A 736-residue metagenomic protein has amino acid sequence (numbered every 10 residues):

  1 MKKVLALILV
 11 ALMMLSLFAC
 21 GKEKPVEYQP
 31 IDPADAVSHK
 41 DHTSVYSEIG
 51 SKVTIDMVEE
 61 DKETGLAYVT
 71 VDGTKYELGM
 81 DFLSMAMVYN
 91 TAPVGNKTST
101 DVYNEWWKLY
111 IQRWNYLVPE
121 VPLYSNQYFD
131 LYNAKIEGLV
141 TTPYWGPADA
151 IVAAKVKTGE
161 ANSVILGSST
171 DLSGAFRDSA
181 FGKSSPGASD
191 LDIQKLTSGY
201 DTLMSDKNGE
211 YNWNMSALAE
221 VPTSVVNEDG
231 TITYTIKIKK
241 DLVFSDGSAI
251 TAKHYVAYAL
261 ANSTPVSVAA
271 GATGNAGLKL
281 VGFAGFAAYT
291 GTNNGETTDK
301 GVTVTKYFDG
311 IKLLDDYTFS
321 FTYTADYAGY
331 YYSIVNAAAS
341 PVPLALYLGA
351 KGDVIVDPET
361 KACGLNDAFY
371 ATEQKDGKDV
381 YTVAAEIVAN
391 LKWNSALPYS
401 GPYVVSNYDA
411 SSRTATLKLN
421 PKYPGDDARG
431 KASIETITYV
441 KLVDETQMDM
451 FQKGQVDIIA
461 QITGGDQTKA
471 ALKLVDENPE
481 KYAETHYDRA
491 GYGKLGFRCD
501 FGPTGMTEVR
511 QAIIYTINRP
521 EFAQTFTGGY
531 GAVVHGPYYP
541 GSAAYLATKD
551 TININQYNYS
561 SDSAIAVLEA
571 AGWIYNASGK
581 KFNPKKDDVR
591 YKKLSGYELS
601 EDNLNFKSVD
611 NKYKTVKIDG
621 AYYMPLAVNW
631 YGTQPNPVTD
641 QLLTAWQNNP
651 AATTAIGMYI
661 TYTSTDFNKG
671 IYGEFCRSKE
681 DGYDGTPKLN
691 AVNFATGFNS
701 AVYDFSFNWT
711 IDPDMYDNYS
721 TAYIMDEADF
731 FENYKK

Functional and structural regions predicted by a protein language model:
S16-A19: C-terminal motif of bacterial Sec signal peptides marking the signal peptidase cleavage site
E23-A175, S184, A188, T516-T551 (+4 more regions): Detector for C-terminal structural segments
T100-D101, E220-G285, L314, S320 (+3 more regions): Aromatic- and charge-enriched surface segment that lines or borders ligand/interaction sites
Y144, I165-D229, P398: N-terminal lobe/hinge region of extracytoplasmic solute-binding protein
A161-D171, T233-K237, Y255, F319-S320 (+5 more regions): Short, well-ordered beta-strand elements
F181-S198, M204-N208, K306, Y327 (+5 more regions): Gly/Pro-rich hinge or "lid" segments in bacterial periplasmic/extracellular proteins
E210-N212, S224-V225, S406, T416-K418 (+1 more regions): Append "and occasionally in soluble cytosolic enzymes with long acidic Gly/Pro-rich linkers
V268-K279, S406-P421, T438-F501, A512 (+4 more regions): Extracellular/periplasmic solute-recognition and catalytic clefts
